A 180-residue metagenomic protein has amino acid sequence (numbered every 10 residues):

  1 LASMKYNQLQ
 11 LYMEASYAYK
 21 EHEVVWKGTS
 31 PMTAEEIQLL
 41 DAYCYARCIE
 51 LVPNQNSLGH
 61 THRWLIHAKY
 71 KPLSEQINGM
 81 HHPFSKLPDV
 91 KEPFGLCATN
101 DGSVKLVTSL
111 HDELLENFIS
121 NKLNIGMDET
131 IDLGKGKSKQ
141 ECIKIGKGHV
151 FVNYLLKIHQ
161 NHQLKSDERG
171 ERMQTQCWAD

Functional and structural regions predicted by a protein language model:
L1-E168: Substrate-binding cleft of carbohydrate-active enzyme catalytic domains
R169-D180: Substrate-binding cleft/loops of secretory-pathway carbohydrate-active enzymes
